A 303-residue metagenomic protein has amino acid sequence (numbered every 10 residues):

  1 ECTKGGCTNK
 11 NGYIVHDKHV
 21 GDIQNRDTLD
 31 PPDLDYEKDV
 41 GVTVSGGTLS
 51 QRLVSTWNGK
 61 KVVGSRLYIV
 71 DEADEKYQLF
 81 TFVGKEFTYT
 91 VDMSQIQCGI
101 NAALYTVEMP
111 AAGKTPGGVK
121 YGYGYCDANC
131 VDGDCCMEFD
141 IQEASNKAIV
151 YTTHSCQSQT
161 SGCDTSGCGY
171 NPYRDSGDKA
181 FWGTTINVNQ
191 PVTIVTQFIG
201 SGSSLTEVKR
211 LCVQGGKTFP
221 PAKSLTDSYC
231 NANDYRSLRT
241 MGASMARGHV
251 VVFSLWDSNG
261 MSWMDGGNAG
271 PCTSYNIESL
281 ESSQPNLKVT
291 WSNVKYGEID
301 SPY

Functional and structural regions predicted by a protein language model:
E1-M137, Q142-N146, V251, E281-Y303: A long-range scaffold signal marking pre-active-site subdomains of enzyme folds
C2, P110-K114, K120-Y125, V131-G133 (+2 more regions): Aromatic sugar-binding interfaces of carbohydrate-active proteins
T8, Y13-I14, G162, G169 (+4 more regions): Secreted/processed peptides and extracellular or luminal domains of membrane proteins
R26, R52, R66, R174 (+3 more regions): Arginine residue identity/basic-tract feature
N58-V62, A148-V150, G260-M264: Short, solvent-exposed loop/turn elements at domain surfaces
V63-I69, T153-C156, D265-E278: Short, polar loop/linker segments at the starts of domains and inter-domain junctions
Y68-E72, G118-V188, C230-Y235: Glycine-aromatic-enriched beta-strand/loop faces of beta-sandwich-type recognition domains, especially lectin-like
Y77-V83, T165-Q190, T240-S244, E281-S283 (+1 more regions): Exposed beta-sheet edge/beta-hairpin loop segments within beta-rich domains
